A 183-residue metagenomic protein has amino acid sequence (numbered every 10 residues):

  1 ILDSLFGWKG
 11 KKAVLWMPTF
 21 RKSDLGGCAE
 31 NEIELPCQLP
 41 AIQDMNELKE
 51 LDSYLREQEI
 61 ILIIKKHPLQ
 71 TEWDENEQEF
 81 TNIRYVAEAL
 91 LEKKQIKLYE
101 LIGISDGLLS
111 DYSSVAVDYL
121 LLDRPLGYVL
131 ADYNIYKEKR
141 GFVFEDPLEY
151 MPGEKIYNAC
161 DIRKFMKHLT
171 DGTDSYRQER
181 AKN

Functional and structural regions predicted by a protein language model:
L2-E79, N158: Conserved catalytic-core segment of nucleotide-activated headgroup transferases in glycan assembly
L2-S4, E100-G103, L169-D171: Short, surface-exposed amphipathic charged segments that create phosphate/polyanion-binding patches used for binding
L5, Y54, Y99, D118-L120: A general structural signal for stabilizing positions within well-ordered secondary structure
W16, L62-K65, L109, D118 (+1 more regions): A structural signal for short, well-ordered beta-strand segments and their strand-loop junctions that often border
T19-S23, H67-T71, L90-E92, S114-A116 (+2 more regions): Short, solvent-exposed loop/turn segments at secondary-structure junctions
L69-V117: Donor nucleotide-activated moiety binding/catalytic core segment of transferases that use nucleotide-activated donors
T81, S114-N183: Catalytic binding pocket for nucleotide-activated donors in carbohydrate/polymer assembly enzymes
